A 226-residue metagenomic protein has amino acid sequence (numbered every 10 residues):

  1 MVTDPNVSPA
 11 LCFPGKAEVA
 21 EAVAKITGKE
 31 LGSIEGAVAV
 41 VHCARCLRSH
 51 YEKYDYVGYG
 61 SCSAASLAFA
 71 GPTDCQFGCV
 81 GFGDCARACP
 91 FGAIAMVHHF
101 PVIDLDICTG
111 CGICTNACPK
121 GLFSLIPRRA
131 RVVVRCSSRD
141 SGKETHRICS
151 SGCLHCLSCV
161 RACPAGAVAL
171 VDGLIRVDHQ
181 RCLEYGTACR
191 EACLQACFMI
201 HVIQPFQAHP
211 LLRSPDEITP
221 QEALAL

Functional and structural regions predicted by a protein language model:
M1-A162, C182, C189-L226: Ferredoxin-type iron-sulfur electron-transfer modules and their immediate structural context
L174-D178: Cys/His-clustered metal-coordination modules, chiefly Zn-binding fingers
